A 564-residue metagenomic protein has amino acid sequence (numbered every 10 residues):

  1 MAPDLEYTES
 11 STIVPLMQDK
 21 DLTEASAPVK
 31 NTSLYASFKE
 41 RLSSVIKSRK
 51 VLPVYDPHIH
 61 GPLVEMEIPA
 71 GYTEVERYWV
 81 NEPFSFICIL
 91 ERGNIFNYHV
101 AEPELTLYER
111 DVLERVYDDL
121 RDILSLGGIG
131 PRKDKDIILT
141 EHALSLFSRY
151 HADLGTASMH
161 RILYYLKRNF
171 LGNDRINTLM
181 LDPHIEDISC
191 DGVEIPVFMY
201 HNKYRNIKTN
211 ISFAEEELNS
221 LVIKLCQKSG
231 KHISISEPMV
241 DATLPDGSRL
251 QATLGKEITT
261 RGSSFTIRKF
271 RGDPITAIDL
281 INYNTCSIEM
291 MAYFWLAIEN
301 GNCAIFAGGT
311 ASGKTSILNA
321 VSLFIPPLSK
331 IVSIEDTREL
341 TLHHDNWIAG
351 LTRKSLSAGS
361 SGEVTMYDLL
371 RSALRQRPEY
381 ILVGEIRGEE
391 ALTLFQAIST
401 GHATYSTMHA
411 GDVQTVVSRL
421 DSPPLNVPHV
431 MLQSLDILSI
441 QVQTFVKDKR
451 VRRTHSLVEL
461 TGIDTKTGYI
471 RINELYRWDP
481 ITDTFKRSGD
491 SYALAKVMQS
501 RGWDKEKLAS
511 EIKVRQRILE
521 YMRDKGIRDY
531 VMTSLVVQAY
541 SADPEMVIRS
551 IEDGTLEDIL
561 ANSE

Functional and structural regions predicted by a protein language model:
A2-I233, D553-E564: N-terminal accessory targeting/assembly segments
E76-V80, C88-R92, N177-D182, D187-G192 (+12 more regions): Replace "in large, NTP-powered and nucleic-acid-processing enzymes" with "in large, NTP-powered factors and other
E104-L105, E194-I195, K203-N206, E215 (+10 more regions): Conserved nucleotide-binding/hydrolysis micro-motifs of P-loop NTPases
C190-C303: P-loop NTP-binding catalytic core
Y293-A307, S316, A320-T444: Switch/coupling sub-region of P-loop NTPases
G313: Conserved glycine(s) of the Walker
I437-E520: Conserved P-loop NTPase
V514-E564: Terminal-proximal interaction/regulatory segments of ATP-powered molecular machines
